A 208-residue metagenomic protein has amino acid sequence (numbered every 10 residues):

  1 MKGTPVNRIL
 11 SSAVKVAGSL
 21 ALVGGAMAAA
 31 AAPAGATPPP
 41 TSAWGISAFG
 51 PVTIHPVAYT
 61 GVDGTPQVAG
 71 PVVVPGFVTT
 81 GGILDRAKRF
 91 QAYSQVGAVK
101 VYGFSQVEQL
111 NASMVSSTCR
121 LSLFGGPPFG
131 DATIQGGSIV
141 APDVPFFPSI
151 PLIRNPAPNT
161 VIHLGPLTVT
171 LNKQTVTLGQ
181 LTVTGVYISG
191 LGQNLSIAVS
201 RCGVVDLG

Functional and structural regions predicted by a protein language model:
M1-A36: Secretory targeting and sorting signals
A34-G208: Extended, solvent-exposed, non-transmembrane regions
